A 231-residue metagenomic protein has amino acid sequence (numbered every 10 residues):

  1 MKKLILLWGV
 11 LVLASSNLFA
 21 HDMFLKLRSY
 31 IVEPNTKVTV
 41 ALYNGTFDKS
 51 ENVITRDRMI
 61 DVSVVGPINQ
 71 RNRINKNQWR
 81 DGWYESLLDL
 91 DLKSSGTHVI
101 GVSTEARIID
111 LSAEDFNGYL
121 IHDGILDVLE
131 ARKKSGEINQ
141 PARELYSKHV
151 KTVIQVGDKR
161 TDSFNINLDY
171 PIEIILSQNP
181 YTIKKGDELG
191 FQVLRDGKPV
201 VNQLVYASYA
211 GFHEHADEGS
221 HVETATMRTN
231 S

Functional and structural regions predicted by a protein language model:
L4-A14: Sec-dependent N-terminal signal peptides
H21-V38, Y119-G190, L194-E214: Beta-strand-rich domain onsets/edges
H21-W83, L87-L88: Start-of-domain marker
S63-V65, Y209-G219: Short aromatic-acidic-glycine turn motif
L90-L92, T229: Residue-level recognition of secondary-structure-to-loop junctions
S95-T97: Extracellular Ig-like/FN3 beta-sandwich strand-entry sites
T104-A113: Short acidic/polar inter-strand loop motif in beta-rich domains
E214, E218-S231: Short, acidic Ser/Thr/Gly-rich low-complexity loop/linker segments typical of extracellular and cell-surface proteins
